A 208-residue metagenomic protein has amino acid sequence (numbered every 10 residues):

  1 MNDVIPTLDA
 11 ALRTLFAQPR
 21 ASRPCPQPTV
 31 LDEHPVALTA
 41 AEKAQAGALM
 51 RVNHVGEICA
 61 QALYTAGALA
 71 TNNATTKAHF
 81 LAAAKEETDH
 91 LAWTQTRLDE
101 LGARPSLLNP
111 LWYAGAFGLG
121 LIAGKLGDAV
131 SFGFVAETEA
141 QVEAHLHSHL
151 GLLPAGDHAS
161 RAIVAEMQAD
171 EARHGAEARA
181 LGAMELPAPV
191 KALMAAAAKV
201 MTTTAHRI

Functional and structural regions predicted by a protein language model:
M1-I208: Non-heme di-metal
